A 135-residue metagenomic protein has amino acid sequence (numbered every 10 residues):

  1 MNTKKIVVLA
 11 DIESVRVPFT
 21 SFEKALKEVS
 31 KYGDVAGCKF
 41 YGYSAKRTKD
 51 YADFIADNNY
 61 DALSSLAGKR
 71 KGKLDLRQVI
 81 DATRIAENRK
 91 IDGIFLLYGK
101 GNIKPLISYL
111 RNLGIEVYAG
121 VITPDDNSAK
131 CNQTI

Functional and structural regions predicted by a protein language model:
M1-L76, I80, E87, R111-N112 (+2 more regions): Domain-level signal for Mg2+-assisted phosphodiester chemistry and nucleotide/NA-binding surfaces in nucleic-acid
K4, N88, D92-A129: Active-site histidine-anchored catalytic micro-motif
K49-D53, D125-I135: Glycine-rich, charge-decorated loop segments at or immediately adjacent to ligand/cofactor-binding or catalytic sites
D50, D81, P105-L106, K130: Phosphate- and divalent-cation-binding pockets in alpha/beta enzyme and binding domains that engage nucleotide-derived
Q78, L106-Y109, T134: Short amphipathic alpha-helical patches
